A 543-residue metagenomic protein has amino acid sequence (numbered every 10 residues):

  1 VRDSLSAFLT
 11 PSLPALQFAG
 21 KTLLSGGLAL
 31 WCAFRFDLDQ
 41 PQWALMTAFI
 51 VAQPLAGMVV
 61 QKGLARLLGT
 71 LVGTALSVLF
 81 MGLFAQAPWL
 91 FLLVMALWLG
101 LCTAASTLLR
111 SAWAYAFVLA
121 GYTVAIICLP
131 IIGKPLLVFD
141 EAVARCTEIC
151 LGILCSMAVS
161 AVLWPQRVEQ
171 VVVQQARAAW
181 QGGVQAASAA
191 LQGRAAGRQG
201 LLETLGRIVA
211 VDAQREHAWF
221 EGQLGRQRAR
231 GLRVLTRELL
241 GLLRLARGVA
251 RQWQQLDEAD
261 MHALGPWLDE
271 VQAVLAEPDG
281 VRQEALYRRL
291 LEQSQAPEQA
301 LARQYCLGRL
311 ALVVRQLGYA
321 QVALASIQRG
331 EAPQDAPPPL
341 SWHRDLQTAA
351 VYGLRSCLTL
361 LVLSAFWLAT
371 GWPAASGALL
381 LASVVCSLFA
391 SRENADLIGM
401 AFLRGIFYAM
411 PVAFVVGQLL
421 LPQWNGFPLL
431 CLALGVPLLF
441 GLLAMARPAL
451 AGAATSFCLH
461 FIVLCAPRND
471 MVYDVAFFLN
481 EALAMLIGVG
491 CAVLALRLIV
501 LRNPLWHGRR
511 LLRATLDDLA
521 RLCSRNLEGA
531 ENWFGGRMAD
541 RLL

Functional and structural regions predicted by a protein language model:
V1-F220, Q227, V322, Q334-L543: A transmembrane helix-and-boundary motif of multi-pass membrane transporters/channels
Q175, A179-R194, L201, L232-A336 (+1 more regions): Soluble C-terminal extramembrane regulatory/interaction domains of multi-pass membrane proteins
